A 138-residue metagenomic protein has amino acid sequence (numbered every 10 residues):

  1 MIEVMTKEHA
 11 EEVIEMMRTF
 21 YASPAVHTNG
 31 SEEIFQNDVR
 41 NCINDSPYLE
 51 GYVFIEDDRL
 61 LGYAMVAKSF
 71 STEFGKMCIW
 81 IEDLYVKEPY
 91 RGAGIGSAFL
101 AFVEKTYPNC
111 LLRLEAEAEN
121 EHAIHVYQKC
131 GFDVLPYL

Functional and structural regions predicted by a protein language model:
M1-E15: A short beta-loop-alpha structural element at the N-terminal edge of CoA-dependent acyl/N-acetyltransferase catalytic
R18-N41: Conserved GNAT-fold acetyl-CoA-binding loop/helix
N41-V53: A short helix-loop-beta-strand connector motif used in the catalytic cores of GNAT acetyltransferases and, in some
G51-V53, R59-K68, W80: Conserved beta-strand in the GNAT
K76-E88: Conserved acetyl-CoA binding element of GNAT-fold acetyltransferases
V86, G92-K105, H125-K129: Conserved acetyl-CoA-binding loop-helix of GNAT-fold acetyltransferases
S97, R113, A118-Y137: Conserved active-site alpha-helix within GNAT-family acetyltransferase domains
